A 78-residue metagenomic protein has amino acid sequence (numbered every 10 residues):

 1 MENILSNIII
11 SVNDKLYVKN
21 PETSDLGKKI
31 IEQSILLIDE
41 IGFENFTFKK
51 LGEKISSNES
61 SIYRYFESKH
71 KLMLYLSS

Functional and structural regions predicted by a protein language model:
M1-D25: N-terminal intrinsically disordered/low-complexity leader segments
L5-V12, I35-L36, I62-R64: Short amphipathic alpha-helical segments, especially helix-boundary/capping motifs
G27-I35, D39, E44-N45, S56 (+1 more regions): An amphipathic alpha-helix adjacent to DNA-recognition modules
F46-E53, I62: Append "Primarily bacterial transcriptional regulators
N58-S60: Key DNA-contact positions within bacterial/archaeal DNA-binding proteins
